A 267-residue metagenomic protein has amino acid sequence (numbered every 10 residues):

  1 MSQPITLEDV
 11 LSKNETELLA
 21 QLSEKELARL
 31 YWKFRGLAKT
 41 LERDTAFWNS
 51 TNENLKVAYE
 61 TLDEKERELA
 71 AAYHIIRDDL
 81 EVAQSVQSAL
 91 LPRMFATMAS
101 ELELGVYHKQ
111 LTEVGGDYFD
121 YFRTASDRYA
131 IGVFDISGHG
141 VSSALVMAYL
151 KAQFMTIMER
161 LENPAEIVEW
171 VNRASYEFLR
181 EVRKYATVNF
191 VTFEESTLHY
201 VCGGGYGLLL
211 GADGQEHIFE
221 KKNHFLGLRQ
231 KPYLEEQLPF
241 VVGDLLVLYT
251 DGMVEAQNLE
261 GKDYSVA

Functional and structural regions predicted by a protein language model:
S2-V10, N14-L19, S23-E26, K33 (+5 more regions): PAS-family sensory/regulatory modules and their coupling/dimerization elements
I5, D9-D78: Amphipathic alpha-helical coiled-coil "transmission" helices that mediate dimerization and conformational coupling
T6, S85-V86, A267: Exposed alpha-helical structural elements
E60, E64-V247, M253: … and, occasionally, acidic/histidine-rich disordered N-termini of signaling adaptors
G252-V254, E260: Short, charged beta-turn/beta-strand-edge "cap" motif at the junction between a beta-strand and an adjacent loop
G261-A267: Short, intrinsically disordered, charge-balanced linker/junction segments flanking boundaries in proteins
